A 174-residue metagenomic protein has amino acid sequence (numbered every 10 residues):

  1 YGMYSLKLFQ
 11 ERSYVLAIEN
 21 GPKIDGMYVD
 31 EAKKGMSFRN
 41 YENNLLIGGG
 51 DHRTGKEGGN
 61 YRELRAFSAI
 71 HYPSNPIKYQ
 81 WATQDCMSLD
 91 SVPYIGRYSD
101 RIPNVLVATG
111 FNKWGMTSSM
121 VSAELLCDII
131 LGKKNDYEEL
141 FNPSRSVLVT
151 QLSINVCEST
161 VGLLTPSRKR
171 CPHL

Functional and structural regions predicted by a protein language model:
Y1-G2, D25-G26, G55-E57, M116-T117: Short helix/loop capping segments that flank catalytic or ligand/cofactor-binding pockets
Y1-Y41, G48, K169-H173: Flavin-dependent oxidoreductases
Y4, K56, L148-L152: A general boundary/transition motif marking the beginning of the first structured unit of a protein
K7-L8, D51-E63: Catalytic loop of the DD-peptidase/beta-lactamase superfamily, centered on the K-T-G motif and neighboring
V15, K23-D25, L45, T54 (+3 more regions): A broad, structure-centric signal for solvent-exposed, well-ordered loop/edge residues that line or flank functional
E19, G48-G50, Q80, A108: Generic beta-strand/beta-sheet core signal
G21-K23, D51-R53, D100, N112-W114: Short, glycine-/Ser/Thr-/acidic-enriched flexible segments
A32-K33, E42, Y61-A66, I70-T160 (+1 more regions): C-terminal catalytic lobe of FAD-dependent flavoproteins
